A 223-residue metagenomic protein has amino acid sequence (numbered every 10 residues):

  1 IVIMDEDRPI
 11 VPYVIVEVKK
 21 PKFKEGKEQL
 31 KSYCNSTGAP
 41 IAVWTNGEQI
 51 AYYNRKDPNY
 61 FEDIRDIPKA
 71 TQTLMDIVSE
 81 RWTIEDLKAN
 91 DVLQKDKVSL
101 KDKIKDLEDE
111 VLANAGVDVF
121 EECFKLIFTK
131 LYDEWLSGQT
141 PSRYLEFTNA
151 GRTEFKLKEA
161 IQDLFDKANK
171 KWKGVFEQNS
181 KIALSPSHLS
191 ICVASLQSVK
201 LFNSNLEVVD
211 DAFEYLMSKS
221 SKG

Functional and structural regions predicted by a protein language model:
I1-I41, Q49-A89: A short, conserved, highly charged catalytic patch centered on acidic carboxylates
V11, K105-D109, G116-L136: Core catalytic lobe of class I
P68-D86, K97, K101-I104, L112-G116 (+2 more regions): Class I S-adenosyl-L-methionine-dependent methyltransferase catalytic core
M75-K95, D109, L157-K181: Short, amphipathic alpha-helical segments
V92-K95, S99, D118, E134-S137: DNA-processing P-loop NTPase/helicase core
V98-K105, E121, P186, S190: Amphipathic alpha-helical repeat elements characteristic of tetratricopeptide repeat
F128, Y132-S221: Long recognition/docking surfaces used for binding and targeting
